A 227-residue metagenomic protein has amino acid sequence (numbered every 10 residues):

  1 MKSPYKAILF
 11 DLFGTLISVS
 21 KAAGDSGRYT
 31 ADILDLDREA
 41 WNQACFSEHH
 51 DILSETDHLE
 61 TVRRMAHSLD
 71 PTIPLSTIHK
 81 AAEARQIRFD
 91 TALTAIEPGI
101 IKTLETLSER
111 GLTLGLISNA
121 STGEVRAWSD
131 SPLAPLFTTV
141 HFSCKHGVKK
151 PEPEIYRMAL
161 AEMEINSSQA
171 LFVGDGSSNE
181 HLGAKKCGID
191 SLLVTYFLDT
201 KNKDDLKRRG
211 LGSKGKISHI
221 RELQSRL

Functional and structural regions predicted by a protein language model:
M1-I8, L36, S76, I101 (+1 more regions): Asp-based, Mg2+/Mn2+-dependent phosphohydrolase catalytic module
K2-K102, T106-R110, R126: N-terminal helical cap/lid subdomain that shapes the substrate entry/recognition surface in HAD-like hydrolases
